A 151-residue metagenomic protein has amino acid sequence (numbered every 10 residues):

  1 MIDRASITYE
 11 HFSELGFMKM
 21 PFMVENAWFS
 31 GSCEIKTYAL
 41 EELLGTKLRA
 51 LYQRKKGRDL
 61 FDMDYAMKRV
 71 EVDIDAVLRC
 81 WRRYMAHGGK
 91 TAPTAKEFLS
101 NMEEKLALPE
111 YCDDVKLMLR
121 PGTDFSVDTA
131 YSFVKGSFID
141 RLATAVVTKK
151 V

Functional and structural regions predicted by a protein language model:
M1-V151: Structured mid-to-C-terminal alpha-helical surface segments
